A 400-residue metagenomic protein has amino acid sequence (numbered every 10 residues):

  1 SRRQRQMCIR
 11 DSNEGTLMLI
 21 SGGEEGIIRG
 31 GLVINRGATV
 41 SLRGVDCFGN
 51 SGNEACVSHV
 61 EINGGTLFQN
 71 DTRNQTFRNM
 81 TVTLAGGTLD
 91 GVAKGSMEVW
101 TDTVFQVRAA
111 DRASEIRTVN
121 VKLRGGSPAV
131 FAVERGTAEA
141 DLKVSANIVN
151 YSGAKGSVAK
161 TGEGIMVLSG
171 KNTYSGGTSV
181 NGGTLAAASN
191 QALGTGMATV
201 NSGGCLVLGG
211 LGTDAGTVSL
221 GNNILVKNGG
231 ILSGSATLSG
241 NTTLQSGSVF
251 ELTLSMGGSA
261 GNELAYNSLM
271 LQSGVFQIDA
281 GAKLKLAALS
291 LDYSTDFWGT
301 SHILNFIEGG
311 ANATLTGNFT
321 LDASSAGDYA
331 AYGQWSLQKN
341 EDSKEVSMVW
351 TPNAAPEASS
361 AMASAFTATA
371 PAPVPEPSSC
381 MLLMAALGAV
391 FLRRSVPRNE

Functional and structural regions predicted by a protein language model:
S1-I9, N13-E14, E61-I62, N223-N228: Short, intrinsically disordered, charge-balanced linker/junction segments flanking boundaries in proteins
R3-Q6, R10-A55, D111-C205, P356-E357 (+1 more regions): Extracellular repeat-rich scaffold modules on cell surfaces
N35, L42-A85, D90, E98-T103 (+2 more regions): Extracellular beta-strand/loop-rich repeat segments of large surface/secreted proteins
L67-F68, L89-G95, R112-V119, L238 (+2 more regions): Generic recognition of long tandem-repeat/solenoid scaffolds
G91, E98-W100, Q106-R108, L123-R124 (+6 more regions): Beta-strand-rich, repetitive solenoid scaffolds
E134, S255-A260, Q277, S290-A372: Solvent-exposed adhesion/ligand-recognition segments of exported proteins
E376-R393: A short, hydrophobic C-terminal helix/tail in secreted or cell-surface proteins
V396-E400: Short, charged juxtamembrane terminal tails flanking transmembrane helices
